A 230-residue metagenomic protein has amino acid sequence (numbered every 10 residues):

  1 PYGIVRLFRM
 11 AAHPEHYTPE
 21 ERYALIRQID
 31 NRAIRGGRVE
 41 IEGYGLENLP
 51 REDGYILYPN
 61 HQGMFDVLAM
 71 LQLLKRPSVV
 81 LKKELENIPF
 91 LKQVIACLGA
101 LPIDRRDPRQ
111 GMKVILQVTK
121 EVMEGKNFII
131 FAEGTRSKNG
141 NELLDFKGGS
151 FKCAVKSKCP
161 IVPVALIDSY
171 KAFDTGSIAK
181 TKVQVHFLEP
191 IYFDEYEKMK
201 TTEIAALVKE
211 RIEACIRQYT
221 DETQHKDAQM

Functional and structural regions predicted by a protein language model:
P1-A24, I41, E47-R51, T202-M230: Membrane-interfacial terminal anchoring regions of lipid-handling membrane enzymes
G3-P14, R22-Y23, G36-G37, R51-P108: Catalytic core of membrane glycerolipid acyltransferases/transacylases, capturing the structured, soluble-facing
Q28-Y55: A short, well-structured juxtamembrane/interface segment
A33, A69-M70, V94, K120 (+1 more regions): Hydrophobic/aromatic ligand-binding patch that stacks against planar heteroaromatic rings of cofactors or nucleotides
E42, G63, N87, V114-I115 (+1 more regions): Amphipathic coiled-coil/heptad-repeat helices and related helical stalk/stem segments that mediate oligomerization
G45, N60, L81-K82, G99 (+2 more regions): A secondary-structure boundary/capping signal
L46-E47, P108, I167: Residue-level "edge-of-site" marker
M112-M230: Non-catalytic C-terminal accessory region of glycerolipid acyltransferases and related lyso-lipid remodeling enzymes
